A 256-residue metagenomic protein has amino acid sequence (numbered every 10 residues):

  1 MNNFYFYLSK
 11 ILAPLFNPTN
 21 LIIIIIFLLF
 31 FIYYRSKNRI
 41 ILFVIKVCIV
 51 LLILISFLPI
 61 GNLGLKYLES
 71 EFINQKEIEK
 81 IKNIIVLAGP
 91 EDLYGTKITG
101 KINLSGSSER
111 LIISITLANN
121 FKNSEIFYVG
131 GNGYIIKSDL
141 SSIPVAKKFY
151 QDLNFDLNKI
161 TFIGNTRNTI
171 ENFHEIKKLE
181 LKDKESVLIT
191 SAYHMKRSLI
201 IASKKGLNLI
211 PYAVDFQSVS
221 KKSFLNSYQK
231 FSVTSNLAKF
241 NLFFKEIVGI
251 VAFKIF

Functional and structural regions predicted by a protein language model:
M1, F43-V47, I84-I85: Core, highly hydrophobic multi-pass alpha-helical transmembrane subunits of bioenergetic inner membranes
M1-Y34: Membrane-embedded alpha-helical segments of integral membrane proteins
F30-Y33, S56, F253: Structural signal for membrane-spanning alpha-helices in multi-pass inner-membrane proteins, emphasizing helix cores
Y33-F43: Membrane-interface helix-boundary motifs at transmembrane edges
V44-L58: Hydrophobic membrane-insertion alpha-helices, especially the h-region of bacterial N-terminal signal peptides
L54-V233, L237: A structural signal for short, hydrophobic/glycine-enriched beta-strand patches
F231-F256: Structured C-terminal subdomain patch of bacterial secreted/periplasmic proteins
